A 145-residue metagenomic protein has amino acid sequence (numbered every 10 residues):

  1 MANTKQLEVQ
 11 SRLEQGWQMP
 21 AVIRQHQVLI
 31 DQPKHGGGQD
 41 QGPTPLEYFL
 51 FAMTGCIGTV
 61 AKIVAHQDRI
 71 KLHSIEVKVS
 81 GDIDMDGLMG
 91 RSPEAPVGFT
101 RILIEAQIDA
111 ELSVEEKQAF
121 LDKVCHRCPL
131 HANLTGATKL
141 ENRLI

Functional and structural regions predicted by a protein language model:
M1-F51, I63-I145: Extended beta-strand/beta-hairpin segments
M53-I57: Alpha-helical metal-binding/catalytic segments enriched in His/Glu/Asp
